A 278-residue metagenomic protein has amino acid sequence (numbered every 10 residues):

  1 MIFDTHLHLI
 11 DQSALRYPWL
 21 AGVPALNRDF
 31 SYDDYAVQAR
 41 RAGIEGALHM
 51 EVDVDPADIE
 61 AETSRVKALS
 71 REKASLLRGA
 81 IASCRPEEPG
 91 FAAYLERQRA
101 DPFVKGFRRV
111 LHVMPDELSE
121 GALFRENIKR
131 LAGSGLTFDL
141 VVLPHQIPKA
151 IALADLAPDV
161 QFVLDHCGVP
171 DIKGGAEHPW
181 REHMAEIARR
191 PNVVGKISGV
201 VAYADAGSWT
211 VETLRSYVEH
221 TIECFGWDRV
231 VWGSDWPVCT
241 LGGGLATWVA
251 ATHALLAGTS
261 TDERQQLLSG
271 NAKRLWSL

Functional and structural regions predicted by a protein language model:
M1-F3, L26-G46, H220, C224-V231 (+1 more regions): Mid-to-C-terminal alpha-helical segments outside catalytic/metal-binding sites
M1-I10, R40, H112, A122-L123 (+5 more regions): A generic "structured core" feature
M1-K67, A250: An N-terminally biased module of ancient metal coordination in phosphate/nucleic-acid-related enzymes
H6, A47, A80, F107 (+6 more regions): Conserved, mostly hydrophobic/aromatic
I10-S13, V54-A57, E87-G90, H112-P115 (+4 more regions): Active-site environment of divalent metal-dependent phosphoester hydrolases
A57-L76, V163-L164, L214-E223, L245-L255: Short, electropositive alpha-helical surface patch
E60-Q146, A152-A154, K196, V200 (+1 more regions): Active-site gating/metal-coordination segments in enzymes
L118-V231: Catalytic pocket-lining loop regions of alpha/beta-barrel enzymes, especially the amidohydrolase/enolase/GH5 lineages
